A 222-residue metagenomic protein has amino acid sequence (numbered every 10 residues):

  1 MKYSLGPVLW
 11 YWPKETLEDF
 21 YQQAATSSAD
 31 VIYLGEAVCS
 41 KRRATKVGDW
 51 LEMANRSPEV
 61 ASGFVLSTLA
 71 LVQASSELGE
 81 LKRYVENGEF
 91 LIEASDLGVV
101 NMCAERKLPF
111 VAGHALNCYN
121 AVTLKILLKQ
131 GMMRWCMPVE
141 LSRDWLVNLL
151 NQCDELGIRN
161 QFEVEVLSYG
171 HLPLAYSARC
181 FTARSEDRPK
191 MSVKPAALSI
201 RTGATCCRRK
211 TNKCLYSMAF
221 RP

Functional and structural regions predicted by a protein language model:
M1-C118, V122, C136, E140-P222: Active-site pocket-lining/capping segments in soluble small-molecule metabolic enzymes
G131-M132: As written
